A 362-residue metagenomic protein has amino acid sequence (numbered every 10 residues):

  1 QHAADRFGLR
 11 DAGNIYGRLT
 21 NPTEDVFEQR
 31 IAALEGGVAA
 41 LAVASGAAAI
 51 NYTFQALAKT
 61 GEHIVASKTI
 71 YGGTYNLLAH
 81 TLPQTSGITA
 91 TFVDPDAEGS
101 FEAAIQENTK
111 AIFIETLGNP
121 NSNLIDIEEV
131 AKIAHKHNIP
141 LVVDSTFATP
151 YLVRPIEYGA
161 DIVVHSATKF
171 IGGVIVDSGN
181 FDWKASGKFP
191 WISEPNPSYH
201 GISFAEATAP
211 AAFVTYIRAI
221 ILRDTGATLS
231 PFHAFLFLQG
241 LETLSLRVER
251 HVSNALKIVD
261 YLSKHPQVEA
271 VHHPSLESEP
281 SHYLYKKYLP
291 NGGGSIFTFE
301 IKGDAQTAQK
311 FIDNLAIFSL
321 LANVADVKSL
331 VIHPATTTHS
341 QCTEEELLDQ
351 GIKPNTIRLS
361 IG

Functional and structural regions predicted by a protein language model:
Q1-N51, G73-L82: Conserved N-terminal alpha-helix of the aminotransferase class I/II PLP-enzyme fold
A12, V38, H233, F237 (+2 more regions): Short amphipathic alpha-helical segments
A32, I156, S263, I312-A316: Alpha-helix boundary recognition
E35, S86, P266, L315-A316: Structural motif
A40-H265: Conserved PLP-enzyme active-site core in the AAT-like
V248, Q267-I357, I361: Conserved C-terminal alpha-helix-loop-beta "cap" of PLP-dependent enzymes that closes/shapes the active-site mouth
